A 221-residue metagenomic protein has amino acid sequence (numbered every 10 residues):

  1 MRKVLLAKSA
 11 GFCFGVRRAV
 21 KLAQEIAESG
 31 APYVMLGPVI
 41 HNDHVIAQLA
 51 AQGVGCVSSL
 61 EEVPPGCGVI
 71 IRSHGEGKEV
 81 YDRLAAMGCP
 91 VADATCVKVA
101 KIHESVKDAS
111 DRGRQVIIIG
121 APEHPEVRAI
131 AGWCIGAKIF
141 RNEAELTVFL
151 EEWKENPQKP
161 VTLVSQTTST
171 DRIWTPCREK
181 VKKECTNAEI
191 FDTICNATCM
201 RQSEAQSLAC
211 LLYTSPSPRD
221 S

Functional and structural regions predicted by a protein language model:
K3-W153, T170-D171, P176-K183, C199-A209: Active-site loop-to-helix "anion-binding N-cap" substructures in soluble metabolic enzymes
K8, S165-Q166, R219: Short glycine-centered, acidic/aromatic-flanked micro-motifs in structured strand/loop junctions that mark active-site
N156: Short, conserved loop/helix-junction motifs that constitute active-site signature segments in enzyme catalytic cores
K159-D171: Active-site donor-nucleotide binding/catalytic segment of nucleotide-sugar enzymes
T186-D192: Short beta-strand elements in bilobed, periplasmic/extracellular small-molecule ligand-binding domains
T193-C199: Short, flexible loop segments at boundaries between secondary-structure elements
Y213-D220: Conserved small/polar residues in nucleotide/adenosyl-binding loops
